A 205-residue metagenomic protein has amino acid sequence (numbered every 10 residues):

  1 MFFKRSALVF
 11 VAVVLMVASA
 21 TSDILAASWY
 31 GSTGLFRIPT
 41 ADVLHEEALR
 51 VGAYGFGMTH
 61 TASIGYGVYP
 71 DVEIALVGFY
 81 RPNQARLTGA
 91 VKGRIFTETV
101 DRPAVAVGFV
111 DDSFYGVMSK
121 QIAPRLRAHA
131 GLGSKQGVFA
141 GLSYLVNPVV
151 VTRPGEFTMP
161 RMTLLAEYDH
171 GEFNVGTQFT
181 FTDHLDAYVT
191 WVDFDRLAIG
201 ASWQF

Functional and structural regions predicted by a protein language model:
M1-S32: Cleavable N-terminal export/targeting peptides
I24-F114, S119-P124, L145-M162, V175-F179 (+2 more regions): Transmembrane beta-barrel domains of Gram-negative outer membranes and organellar outer membranes
G131: Active-site pocket-lining/capping segments in soluble small-molecule metabolic enzymes
G137-V138: General zinc-binding finger modules coordinated by cysteine/histidine
G141: Nucleotide-sugar donor phosphate/pyrophosphate-binding loop at the beta->alpha transition of glycosyltransferases
D195: Glycine-rich beta-alpha junction loops
